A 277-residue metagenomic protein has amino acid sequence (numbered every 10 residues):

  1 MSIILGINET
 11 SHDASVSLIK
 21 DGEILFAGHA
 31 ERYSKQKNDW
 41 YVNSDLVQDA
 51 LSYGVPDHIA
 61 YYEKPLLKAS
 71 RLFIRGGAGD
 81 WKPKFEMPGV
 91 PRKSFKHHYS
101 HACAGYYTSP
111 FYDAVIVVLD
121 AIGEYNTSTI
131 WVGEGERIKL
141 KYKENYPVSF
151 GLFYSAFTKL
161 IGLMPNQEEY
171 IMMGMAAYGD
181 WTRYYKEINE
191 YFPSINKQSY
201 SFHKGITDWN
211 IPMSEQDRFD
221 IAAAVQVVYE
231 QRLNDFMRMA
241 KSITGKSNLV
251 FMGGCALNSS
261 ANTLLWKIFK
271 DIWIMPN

Functional and structural regions predicted by a protein language model:
M1-N277: Short acidic/glycine-rich loops and adjacent helix/strand connectors that line catalytic pockets where negatively
